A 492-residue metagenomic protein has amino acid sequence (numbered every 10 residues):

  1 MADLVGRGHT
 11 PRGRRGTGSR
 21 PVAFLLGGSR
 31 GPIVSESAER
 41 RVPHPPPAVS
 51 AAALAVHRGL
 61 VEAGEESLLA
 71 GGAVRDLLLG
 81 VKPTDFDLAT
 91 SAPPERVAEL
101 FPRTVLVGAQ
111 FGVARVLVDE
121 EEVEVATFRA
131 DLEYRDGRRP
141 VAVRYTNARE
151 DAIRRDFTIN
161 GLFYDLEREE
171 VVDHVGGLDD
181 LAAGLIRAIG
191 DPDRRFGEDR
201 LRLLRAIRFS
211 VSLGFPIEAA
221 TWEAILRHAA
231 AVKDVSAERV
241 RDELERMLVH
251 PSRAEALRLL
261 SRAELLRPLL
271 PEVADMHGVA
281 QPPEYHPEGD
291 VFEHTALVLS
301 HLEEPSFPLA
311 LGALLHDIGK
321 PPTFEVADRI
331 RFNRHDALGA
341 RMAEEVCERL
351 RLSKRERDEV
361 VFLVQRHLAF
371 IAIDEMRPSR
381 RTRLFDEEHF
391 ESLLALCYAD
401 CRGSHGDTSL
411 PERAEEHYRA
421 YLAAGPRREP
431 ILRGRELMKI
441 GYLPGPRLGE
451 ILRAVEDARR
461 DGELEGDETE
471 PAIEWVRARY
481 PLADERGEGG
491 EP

Functional and structural regions predicted by a protein language model:
M1-P492: Catalytic cores of the polymerase beta-like nucleotidyltransferase superfamily and closely associated nucleotide
